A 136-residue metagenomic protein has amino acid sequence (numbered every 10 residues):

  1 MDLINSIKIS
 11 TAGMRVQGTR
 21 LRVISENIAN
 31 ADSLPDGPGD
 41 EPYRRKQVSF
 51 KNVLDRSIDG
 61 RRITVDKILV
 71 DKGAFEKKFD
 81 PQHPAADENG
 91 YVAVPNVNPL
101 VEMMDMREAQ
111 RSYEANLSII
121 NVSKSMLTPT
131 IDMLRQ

Functional and structural regions predicted by a protein language model:
M1-Q136: Amphipathic alpha-helical polymerization modules
